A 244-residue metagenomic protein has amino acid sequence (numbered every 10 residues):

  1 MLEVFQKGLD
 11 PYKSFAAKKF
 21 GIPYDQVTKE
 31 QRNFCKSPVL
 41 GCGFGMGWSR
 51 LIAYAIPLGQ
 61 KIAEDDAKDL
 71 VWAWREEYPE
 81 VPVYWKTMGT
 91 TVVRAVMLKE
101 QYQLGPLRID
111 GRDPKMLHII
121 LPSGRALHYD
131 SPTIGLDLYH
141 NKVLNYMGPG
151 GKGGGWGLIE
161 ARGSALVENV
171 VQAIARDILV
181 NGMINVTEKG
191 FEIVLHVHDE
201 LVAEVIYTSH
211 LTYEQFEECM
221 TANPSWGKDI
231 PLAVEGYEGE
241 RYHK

Functional and structural regions predicted by a protein language model:
M1-K244: Conserved catalytic core of nucleotide polymerization and phosphodiester-bond processing enzymes
